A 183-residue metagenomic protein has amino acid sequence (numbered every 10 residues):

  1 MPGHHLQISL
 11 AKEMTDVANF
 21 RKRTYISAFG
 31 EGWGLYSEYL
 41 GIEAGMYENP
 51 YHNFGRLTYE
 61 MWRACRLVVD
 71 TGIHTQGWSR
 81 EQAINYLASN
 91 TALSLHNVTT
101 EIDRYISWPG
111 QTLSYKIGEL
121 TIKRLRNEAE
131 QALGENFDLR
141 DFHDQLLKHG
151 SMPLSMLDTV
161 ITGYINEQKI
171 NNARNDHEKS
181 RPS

Functional and structural regions predicted by a protein language model:
M1-S183: N-terminal maturation segment of proteins
